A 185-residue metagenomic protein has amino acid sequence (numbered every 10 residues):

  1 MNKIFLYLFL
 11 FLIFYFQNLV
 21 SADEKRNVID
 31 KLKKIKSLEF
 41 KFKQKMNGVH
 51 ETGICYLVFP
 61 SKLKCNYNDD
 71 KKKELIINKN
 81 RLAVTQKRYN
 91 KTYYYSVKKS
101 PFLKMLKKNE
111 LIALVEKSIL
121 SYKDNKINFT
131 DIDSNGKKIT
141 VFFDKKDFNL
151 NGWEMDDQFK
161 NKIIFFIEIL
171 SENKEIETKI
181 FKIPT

Functional and structural regions predicted by a protein language model:
M1-S21: Classical Sec-dependent N-terminal signal peptides that target proteins to the secretory pathway
N18-D30: Cleaved targeting-peptide boundary
D30-H50: A short, Trp-centered hydrophobic/proline-enriched beta-strand micro-motif
F42, L63-Y67, L82-T85, F129 (+1 more regions): Short hydrophobic/aromatic-rich beta-strand segments that constitute the beta-sheet cores of beta-sandwich/beta-barrel
G48, R88-N90, F159: Solvent-exposed strand-loop boundary residues in beta-sheet-rich modules
C55-K104, I163: An acidic-aromatic
R88-K126: Flexible, surface-exposed loop/linker segments and immediately adjacent secondary-structure boundaries
A113-T185: Gly/Pro-enriched, hydrophobic low-complexity segments that function as extracytoplasmic propeptides/linkers
